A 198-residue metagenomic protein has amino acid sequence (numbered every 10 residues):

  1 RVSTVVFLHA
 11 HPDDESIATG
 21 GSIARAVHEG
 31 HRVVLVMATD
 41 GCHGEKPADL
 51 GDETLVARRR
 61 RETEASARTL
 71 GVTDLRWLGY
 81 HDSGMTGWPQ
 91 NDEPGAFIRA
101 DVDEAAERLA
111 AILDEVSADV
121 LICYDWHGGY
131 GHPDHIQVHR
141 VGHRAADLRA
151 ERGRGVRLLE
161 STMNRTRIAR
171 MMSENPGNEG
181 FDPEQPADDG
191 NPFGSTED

Functional and structural regions predicted by a protein language model:
R1-V116, H143-R144, L148: Active-site rim/loop-helix segments in enzyme catalytic domains that contact anionic ligands
R1-V6, Q90-N91, G95, R99-D198: Metal-dependent de-N-acetylase/amidase catalytic core
